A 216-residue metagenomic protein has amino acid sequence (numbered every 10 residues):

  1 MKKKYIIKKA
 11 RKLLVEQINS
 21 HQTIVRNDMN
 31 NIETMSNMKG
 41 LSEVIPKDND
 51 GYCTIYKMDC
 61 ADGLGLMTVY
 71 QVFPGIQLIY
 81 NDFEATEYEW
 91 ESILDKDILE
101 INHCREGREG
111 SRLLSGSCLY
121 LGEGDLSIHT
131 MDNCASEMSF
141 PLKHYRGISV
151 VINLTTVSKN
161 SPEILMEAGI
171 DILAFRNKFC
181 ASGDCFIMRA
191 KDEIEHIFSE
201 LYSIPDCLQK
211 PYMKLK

Functional and structural regions predicted by a protein language model:
M1-D95: N-terminal low-complexity or simple alpha-helical regulatory segments that function as activation/interaction modules
K8-K12, E16, E33, E43 (+9 more regions): Glutamate identity and glutamate-enriched acidic tracts
M58, Y88, R108-E109, L154 (+1 more regions): Generic hydrophobic/packing signal
A61-G63, V72-I76, S92-I98, D132-S149: Ligand-binding loop in jelly-roll beta-barrel domains
L78-F83, L94-S111, S149-L154: Short, conserved beta-strand element in jelly-roll/cupin
R112-K216: Alpha-helical bundle regulatory/interaction domains
